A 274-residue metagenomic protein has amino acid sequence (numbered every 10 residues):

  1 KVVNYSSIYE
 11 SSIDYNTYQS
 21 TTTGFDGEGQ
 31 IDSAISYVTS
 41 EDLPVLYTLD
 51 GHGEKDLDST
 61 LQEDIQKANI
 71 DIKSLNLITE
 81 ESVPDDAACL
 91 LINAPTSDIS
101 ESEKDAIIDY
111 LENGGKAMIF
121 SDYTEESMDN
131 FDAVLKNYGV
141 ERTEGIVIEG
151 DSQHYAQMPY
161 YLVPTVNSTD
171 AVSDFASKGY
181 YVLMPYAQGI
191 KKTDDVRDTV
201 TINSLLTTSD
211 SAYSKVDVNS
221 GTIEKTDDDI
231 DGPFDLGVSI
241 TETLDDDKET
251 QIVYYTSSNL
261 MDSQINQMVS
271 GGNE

Functional and structural regions predicted by a protein language model:
K1-E274: Short, surface-exposed patches at the edges or C-terminal ends of soluble domains, predominantly
